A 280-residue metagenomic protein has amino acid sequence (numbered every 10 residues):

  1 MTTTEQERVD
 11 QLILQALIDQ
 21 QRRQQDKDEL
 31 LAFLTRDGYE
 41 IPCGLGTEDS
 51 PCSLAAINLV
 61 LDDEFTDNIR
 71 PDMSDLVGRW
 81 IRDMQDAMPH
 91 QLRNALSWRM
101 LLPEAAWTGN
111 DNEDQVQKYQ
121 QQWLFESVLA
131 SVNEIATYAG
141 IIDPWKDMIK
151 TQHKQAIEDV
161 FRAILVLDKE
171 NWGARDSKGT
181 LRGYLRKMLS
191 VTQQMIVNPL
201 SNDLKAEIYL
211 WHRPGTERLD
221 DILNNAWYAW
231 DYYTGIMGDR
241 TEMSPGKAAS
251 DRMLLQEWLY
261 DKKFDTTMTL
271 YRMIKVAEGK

Functional and structural regions predicted by a protein language model:
T3-E5, L59-K280: Structured binding/interaction patches within domain cores
E5-C43: Short, Gly/Pro- and small/polar-rich lid/capping loops
G46-L59: Active-site nucleophilic cysteine motif
